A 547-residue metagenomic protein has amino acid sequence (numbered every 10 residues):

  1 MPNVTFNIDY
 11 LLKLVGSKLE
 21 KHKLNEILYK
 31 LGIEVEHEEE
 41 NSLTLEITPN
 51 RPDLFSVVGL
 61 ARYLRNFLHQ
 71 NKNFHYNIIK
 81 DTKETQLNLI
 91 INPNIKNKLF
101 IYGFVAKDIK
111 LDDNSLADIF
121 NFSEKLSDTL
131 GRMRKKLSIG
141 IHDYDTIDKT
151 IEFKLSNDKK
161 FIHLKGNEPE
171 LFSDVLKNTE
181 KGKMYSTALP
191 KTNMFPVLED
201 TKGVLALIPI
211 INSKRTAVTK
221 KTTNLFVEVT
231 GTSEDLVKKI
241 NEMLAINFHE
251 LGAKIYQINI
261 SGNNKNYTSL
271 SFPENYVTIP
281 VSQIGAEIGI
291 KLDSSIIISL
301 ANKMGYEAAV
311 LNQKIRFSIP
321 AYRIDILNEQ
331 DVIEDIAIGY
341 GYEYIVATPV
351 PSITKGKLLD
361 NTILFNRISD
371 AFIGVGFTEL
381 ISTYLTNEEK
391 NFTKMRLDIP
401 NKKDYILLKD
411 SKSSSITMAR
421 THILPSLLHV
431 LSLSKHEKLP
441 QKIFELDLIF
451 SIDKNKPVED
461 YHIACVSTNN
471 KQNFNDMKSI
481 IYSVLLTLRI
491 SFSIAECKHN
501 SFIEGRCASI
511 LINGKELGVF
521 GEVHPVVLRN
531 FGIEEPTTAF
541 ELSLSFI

Functional and structural regions predicted by a protein language model:
P2-K13, K18-H37, N41-G103, K135 (+3 more regions): Extended, well-folded interaction surfaces typified by the phenylalanyl-tRNA synthetase beta subunit core
F67-N71, G103-Y276, P280, T378-I547: TRNA-recognition modules of translation machinery and tRNA-sensing kinases, especially anticodon-binding
